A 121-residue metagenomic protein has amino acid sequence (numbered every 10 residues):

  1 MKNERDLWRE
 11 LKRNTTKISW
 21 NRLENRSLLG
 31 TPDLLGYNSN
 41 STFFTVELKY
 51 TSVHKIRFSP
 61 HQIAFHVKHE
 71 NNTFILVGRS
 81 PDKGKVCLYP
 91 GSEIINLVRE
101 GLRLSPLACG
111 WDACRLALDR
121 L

Functional and structural regions predicted by a protein language model:
M1-N25, S39: Acidic-basic catalytic patches of nuclease active cores, encompassing PD-(D/E)XK and other metal-cofactor nuclease
R13, P81-K83, S92, C109 (+1 more regions): Ribonuclease/tRNase effector modules and their secretory precursors
G30: Beta-rich catalytic cores
L34-G36, S41-S52: Conserved catalytic cores of phosphodiester-cleaving nucleases, focusing on short active-site segments
T51-E70: Mg2+/Mn2+-dependent nuclease catalytic core
V67-I94: Nucleic-acid nuclease catalytic cores
I94-L102: Acidic, Ser/Thr-rich peripheral helices and adjacent loops at domain boundaries
R103-L121: Charged phosphate-binding loop/patch that engages nucleotide di/tri-phosphates or the phosphate backbone of nucleic
